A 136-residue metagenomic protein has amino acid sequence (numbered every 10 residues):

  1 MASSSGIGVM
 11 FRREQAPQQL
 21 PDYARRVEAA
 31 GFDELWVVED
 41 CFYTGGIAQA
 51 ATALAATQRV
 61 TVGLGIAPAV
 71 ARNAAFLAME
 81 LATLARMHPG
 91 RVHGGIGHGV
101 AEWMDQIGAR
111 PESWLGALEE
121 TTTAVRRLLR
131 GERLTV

Functional and structural regions predicted by a protein language model:
M1-G65: N-terminal beta1-alpha1-beta2 module of alpha/beta enzyme domains
S3-S5, A78-V136: Internal, glycine-rich beta/alpha segment that forms the wall or movable "lid" of small-molecule/cofactor binding
R13-Q15, C41, P68-V70, H98-V100 (+1 more regions): Active-site-proximal loop/turn and secondary-structure-junction residues that shape catalytic pockets, frequently
P17, A67, G108-P111: Active-site oxyanion-binding pockets that recognize sulfate/phosphate
D22-A24, Q49-T52, F76-M79, I107-P111: Short, glycine/charged-enriched secondary-structure capping and boundary segments
F32, V70-N73, W103-D105, W114: Conserved N-terminal glycine/acidic-rich loop preference
L64-F76: Structural motif corresponding to the early beta-alpha repeats
